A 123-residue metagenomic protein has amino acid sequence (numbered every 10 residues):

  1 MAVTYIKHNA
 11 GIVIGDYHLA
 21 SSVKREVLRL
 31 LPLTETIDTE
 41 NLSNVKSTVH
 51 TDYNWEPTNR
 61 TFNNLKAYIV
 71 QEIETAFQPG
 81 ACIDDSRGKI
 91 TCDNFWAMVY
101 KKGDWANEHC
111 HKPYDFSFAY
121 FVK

Functional and structural regions predicted by a protein language model:
M1-I83: Non-heme Fe(II)/2-oxoglutarate
V27, I90-T91: Short secondary-structure transition/capping segments
D84-G88: Histidine-dependent nucleotide/RNA phosphoesterase domain, centered on the 2H-phosphoesterase fold with its duplicated
T91-K123: Catalytic core of non-heme Fe(II) oxygenases with the double-stranded beta-helix
